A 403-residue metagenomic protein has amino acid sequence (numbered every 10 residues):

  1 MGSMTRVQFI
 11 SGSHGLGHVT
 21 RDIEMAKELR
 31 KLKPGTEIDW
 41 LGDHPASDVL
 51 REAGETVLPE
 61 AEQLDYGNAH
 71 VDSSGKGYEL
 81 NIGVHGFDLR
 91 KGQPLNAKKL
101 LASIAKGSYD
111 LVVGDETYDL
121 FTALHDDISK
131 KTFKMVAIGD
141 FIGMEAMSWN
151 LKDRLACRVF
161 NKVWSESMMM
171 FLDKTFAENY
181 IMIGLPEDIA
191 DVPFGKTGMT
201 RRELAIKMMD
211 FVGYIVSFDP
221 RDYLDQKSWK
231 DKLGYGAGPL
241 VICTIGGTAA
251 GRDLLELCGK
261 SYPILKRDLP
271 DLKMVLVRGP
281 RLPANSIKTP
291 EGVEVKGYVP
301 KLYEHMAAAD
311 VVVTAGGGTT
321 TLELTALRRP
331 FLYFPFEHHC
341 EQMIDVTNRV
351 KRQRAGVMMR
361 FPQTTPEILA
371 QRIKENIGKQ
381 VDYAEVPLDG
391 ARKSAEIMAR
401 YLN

Functional and structural regions predicted by a protein language model:
F9-S13, L32, T36-D88: Conserved nucleotide-sugar phosphate-binding/catalytic loop shared by glycosyltransferases and other
S11-I23, A249-D253: A short, glycine/small-residue-rich beta-strand->loop->alpha-helix junction that serves as a flexible
S74-L120: Conserved nucleotide-sugar donor-binding subdomain of glycosyltransferases
I128-A146: Active-site proximal beta-strand in glycosyltransferases
A156-G251, R278-R281: A nucleotide-sugar donor-handling region in carbohydrate enzymes
G213-V311: Donor-nucleotide binding loops and adjacent catalytic segments primarily of GT-B fold Leloir glycosyltransferases
K301-D345: A donor-sugar binding/catalytic signature common to diverse glycosyltransferases and related nucleotide-sugar
Q371-N403: C-terminal amphipathic helix plus adjacent low-complexity, charged tail appended to glycosyltransferase catalytic
